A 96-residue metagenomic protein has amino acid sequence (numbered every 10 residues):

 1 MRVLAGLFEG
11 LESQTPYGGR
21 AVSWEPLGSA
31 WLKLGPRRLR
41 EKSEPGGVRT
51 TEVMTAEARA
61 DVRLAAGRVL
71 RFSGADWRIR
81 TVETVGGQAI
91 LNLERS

Functional and structural regions predicted by a protein language model:
M1-R20: Active-site-proximal polar cores
G19-S96: Short, conserved turn/kink motifs that form compact alpha/beta structural patches or helix kinks used as
